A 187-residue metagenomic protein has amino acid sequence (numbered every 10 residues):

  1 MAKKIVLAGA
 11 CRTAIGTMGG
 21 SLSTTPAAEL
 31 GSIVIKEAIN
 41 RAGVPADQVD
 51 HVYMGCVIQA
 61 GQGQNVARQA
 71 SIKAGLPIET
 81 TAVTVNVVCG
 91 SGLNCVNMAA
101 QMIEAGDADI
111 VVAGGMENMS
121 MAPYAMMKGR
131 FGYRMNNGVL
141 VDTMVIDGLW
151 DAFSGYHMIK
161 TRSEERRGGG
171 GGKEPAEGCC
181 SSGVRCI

Functional and structural regions predicted by a protein language model:
M1-Q62, V66-A70, A74, T81 (+3 more regions): Conserved active-site "lid/cap" helical segment
A2, I110-E164: Flexible glycine-/small-residue-enriched beta->alpha junction loops that bind anionic phosphate/pyrophosphate groups
G9-C11, T143, G171: Generic beta-structure capping elements
C11-A14, G55-A60, V87-S91, G115-A122: Acidic, glycine-rich active-site loops and adjacent beta-strand->loop/helix elements that engage anionic groups
G43-A46, A105, V184: Alpha-helix termination/capping residues and helix-transition junctions
C56-I110, V141, L149-I159: Conserved catalytic cysteine-centered active-site region of acyl-thioester-dependent Claisen-condensing enzymes
G168-I187: Positively charged, low-complexity/disordered segments
